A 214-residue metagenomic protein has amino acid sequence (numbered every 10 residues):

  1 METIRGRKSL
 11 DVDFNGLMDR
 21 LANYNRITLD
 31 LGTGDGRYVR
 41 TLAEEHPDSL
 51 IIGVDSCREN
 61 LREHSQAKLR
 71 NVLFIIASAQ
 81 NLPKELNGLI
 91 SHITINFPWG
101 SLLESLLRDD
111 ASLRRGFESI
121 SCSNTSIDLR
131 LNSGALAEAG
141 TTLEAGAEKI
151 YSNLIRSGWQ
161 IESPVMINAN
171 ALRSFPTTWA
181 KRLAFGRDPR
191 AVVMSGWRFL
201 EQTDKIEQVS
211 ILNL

Functional and structural regions predicted by a protein language model:
M1-I27, R37-E44: S-adenosyl-L-methionine
G32-G36: Class I SAM-dependent methyltransferase "Motif I" SAM/SAH-binding loop
C57: Conserved SAM/SAH-binding beta-strand->alpha-helix loop
R70-A79: Conserved SAM-binding strand-loop segment of SAM-dependent methyltransferases
Q80-H92: A short acidic, Gly/Pro-enriched loop at the edge of an enzyme's catalytic core that lines a small-molecule cofactor
R108-S123: A short glycine-rich, Lys/Arg-flanked "PGG" loop and its adjoining helix->strand segment in the class I
N124-N132: Conserved beta-strand signature within the Rossmann-like core of class I S-adenosyl-L-methionine
E138-L214: Class I S-adenosyl-L-methionine
